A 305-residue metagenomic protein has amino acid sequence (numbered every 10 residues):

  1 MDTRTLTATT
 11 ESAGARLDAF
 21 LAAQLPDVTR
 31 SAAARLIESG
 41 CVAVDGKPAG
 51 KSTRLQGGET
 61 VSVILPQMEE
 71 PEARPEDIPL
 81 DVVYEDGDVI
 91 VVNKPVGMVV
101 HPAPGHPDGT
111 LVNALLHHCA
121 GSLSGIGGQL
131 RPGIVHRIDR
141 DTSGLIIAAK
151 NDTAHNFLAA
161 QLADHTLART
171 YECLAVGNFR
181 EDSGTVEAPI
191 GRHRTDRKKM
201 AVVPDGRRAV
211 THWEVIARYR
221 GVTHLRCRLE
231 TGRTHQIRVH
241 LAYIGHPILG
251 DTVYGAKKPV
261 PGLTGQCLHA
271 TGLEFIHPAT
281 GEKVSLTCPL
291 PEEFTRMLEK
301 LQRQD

Functional and structural regions predicted by a protein language model:
M1-A32, L80, T195, P204-V210 (+3 more regions): Pseudouridine synthases involved in rRNA/tRNA modification
M1-T185, P189-R194, E292-Q302: RNA pseudouridine synthases
V44-D45, H101-P102, A149, M200-V202 (+2 more regions): Thr-Gly-centered strand-to-loop micro-motif
D45-K51, G221-H224, P259: Short alpha-helix capping/helix-loop boundary micro-motifs
G50-R54, R226, G265: Short, surface-exposed secondary-structure edge patches
E76-I78, G87, L130-R131, D182 (+5 more regions): Short beta-strand or tight-loop elements that sit immediately N-terminal to catalytic metal-binding acidic residues
I90, L225-R228: Short, well-ordered beta-strand segments enriched in hydrophobic/aromatic residues
V92-N93, V202-P204: Short, acidic/hydrophobic/Gly-rich beta-strand patch recurrent on exposed beta strands that often constitutes part
